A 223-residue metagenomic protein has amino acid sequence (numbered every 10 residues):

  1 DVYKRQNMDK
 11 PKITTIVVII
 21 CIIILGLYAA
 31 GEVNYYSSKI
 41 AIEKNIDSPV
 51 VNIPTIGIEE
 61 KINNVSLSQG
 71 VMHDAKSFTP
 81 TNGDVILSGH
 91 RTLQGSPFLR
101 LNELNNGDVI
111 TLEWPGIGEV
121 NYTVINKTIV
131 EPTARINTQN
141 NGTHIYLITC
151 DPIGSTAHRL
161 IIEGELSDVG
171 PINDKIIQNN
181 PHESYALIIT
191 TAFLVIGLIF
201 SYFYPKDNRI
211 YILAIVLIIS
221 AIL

Functional and structural regions predicted by a protein language model:
D1-Y3: Short, small-residue-biased leader/transition segments that mark boundaries at the very start of proteins
D9-L187: Solvent-exposed, non-transmembrane regions of membrane-associated and secreted proteins
F78, F98, F193, F200-F203: Phenylalanine-focused residue identity feature
I177-L198, S220-L223: Membrane-embedded alpha-helical segments of integral membrane proteins
V195-S220: Juxtamembrane interface at the cytosolic side of transmembrane helices
